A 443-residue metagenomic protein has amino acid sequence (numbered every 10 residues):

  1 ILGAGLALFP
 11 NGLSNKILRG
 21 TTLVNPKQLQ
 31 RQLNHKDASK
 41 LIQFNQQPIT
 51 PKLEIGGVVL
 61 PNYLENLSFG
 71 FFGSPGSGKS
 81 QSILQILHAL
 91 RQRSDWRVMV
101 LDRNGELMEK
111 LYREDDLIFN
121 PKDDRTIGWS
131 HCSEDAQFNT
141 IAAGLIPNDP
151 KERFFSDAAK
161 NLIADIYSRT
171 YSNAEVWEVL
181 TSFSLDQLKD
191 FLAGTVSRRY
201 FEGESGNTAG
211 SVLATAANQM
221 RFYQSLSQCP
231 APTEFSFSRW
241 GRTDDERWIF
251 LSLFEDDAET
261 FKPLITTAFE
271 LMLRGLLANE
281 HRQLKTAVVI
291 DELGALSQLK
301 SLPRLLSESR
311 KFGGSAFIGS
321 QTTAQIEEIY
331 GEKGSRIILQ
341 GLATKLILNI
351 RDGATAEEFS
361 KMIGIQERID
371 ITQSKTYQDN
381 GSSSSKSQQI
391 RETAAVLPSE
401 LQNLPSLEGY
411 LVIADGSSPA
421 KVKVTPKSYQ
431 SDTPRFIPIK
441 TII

Functional and structural regions predicted by a protein language model:
I1-S77, I86, R93, I365 (+3 more regions): Basic- and hydrophobic-enriched, low-structure N-terminal and domain-boundary segments that flank ATP-binding catalytic
E65, F69-S77, Q81-A316, A324 (+4 more regions): P-loop NTPase motor domains
S320: H-loop/switch region of ABC-family ATPase nucleotide-binding domains
T344-D352: Conserved AAA+ ATPase "SRH/arginine-finger" region at the nucleotide-binding site
A354-K361: Conserved AAA+ ATPase core "coupling" helix
F359, Y377-S385: Preference for solvent-exposed, low-hydrophobicity sequence contexts
K361-E367: Conserved AAA+ ATPase "sensor/coupling" helix adjacent to the nucleotide-binding pocket
